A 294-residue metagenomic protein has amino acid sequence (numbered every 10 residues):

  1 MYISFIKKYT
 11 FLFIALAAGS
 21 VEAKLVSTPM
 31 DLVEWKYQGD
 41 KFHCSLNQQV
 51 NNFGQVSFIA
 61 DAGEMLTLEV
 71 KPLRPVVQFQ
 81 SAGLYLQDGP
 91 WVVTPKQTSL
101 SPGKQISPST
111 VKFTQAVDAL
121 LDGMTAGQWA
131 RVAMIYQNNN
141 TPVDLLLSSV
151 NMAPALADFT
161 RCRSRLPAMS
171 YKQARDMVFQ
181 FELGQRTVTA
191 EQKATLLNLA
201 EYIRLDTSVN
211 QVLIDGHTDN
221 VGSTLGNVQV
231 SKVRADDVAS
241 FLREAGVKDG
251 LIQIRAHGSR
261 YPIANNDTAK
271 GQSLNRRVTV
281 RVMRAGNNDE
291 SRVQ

Functional and structural regions predicted by a protein language model:
M1-T10: Bacterial N-terminal signal peptides that target proteins for export
I14-E22: Hydrophobic h-region of N-terminal signal peptides that target proteins for export in Gram-negative bacteria
V21-M169: N-terminal targeting leaders that direct proteins to extracytoplasmic destinations
P108-T110, F181-T189, T224-V228: Second-shell loop/turn segments in exported
A119, E191-N198, Q229, V233 (+1 more regions): Extracytoplasmic/secreted proteins, especially bacterial periplasmic and envelope-associated proteins
W129-N210, R284-Q294: Periplasmic peptidoglycan-binding/tethering modules of Gram-negative envelope proteins
T218-Q294: Periplasmic OmpA-like peptidoglycan-binding domain that tethers envelope proteins to the cell wall
